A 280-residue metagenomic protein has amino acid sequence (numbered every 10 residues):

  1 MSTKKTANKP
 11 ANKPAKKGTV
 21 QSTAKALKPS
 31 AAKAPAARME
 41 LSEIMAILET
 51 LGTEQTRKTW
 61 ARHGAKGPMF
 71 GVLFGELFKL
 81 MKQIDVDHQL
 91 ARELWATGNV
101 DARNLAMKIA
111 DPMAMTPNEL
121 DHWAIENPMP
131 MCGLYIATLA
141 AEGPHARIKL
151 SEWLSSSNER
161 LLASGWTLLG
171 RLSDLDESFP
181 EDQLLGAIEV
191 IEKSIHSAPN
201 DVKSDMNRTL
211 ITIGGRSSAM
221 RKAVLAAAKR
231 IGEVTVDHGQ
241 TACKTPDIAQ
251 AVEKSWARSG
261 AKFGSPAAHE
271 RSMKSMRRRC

Functional and structural regions predicted by a protein language model:
S2-C280: Alpha-helical scaffold domains
